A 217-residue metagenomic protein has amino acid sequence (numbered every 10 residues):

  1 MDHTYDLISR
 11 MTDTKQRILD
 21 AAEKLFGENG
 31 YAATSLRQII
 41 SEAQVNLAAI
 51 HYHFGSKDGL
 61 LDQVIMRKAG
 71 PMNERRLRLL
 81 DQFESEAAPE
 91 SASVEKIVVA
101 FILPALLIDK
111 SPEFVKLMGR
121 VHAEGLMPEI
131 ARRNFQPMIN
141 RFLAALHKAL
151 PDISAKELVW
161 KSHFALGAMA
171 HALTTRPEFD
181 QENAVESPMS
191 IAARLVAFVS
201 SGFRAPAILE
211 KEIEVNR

Functional and structural regions predicted by a protein language model:
M1-D13, F83, L209-R217: N-terminal intrinsically disordered/low-complexity leader segments
R17, L25-G59, Q63-R67: Helix-turn-helix
G59, K68, R75-L80: Conserved phosphoryl-transfer catalytic core
L77-S111: Hydrophobic alpha-helical connector segments
V94-K96, I108-Q136, P177: Amphipathic alpha-helical segments used for helix-helix packing
E113-H122, K156-R176, S190-S201: Hydrophobic alpha-helical segments that form the core of small-molecule binding pockets and/or dimer interfaces
L126-L150, W160: Amphipathic alpha-helical packing segments from all-alpha helical-bundle domains
